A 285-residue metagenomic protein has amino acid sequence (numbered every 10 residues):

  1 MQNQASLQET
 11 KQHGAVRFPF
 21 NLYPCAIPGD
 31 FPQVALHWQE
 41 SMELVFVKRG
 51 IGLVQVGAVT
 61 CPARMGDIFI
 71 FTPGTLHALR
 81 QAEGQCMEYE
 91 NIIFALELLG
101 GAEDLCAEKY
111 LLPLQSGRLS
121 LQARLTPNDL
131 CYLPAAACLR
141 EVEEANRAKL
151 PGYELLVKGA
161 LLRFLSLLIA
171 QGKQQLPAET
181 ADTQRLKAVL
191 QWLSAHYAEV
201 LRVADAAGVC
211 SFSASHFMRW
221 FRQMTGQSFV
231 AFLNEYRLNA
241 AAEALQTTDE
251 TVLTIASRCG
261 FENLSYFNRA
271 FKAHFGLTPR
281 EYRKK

Functional and structural regions predicted by a protein language model:
Q2-C25, L76, R80-E144: A hydrophobic/aromatic-rich effector-binding and dimerization subdomain of bacterial HTH-type transcriptional regulators
L22-Q39: Conserved short histidine dyad/triad with adjacent acidic residue
D30-F31, M65-G66, G74, A95-E97: Tight coil/turn sites that cap or link beta-strands
H37-V54, I70: Short, conserved beta-strand element in jelly-roll/cupin
A58-T72: Short acidic-glycine-tyrosine-enriched beta hairpin
L99, L119, L125-A178, Q184: An amphipathic alpha-helical interaction segment
C131-P134, A181-V189, T225, N234-R237: N-terminal positioning helix adjacent to the helix-turn-helix/winged-helix DNA-binding module
L167-K173, Q191-N239, Q246, E250 (+1 more regions): Basic/polar phosphate-binding segments, predominantly the helix-turn-helix DNA-binding elements of transcriptional
